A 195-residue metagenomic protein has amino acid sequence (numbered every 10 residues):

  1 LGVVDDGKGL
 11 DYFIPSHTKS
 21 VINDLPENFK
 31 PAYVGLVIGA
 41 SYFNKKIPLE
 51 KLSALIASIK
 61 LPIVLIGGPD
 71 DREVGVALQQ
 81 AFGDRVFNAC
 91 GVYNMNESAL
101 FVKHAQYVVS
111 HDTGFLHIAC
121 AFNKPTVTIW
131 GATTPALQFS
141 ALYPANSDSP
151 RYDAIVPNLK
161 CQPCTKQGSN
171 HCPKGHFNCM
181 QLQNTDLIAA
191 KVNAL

Functional and structural regions predicted by a protein language model:
L1-K45, L65, E73: Mid-sequence helix-capping/hinge segment at a functional interface
P15-T18, N94-E97, L159-P163: A short acidic, often aromatic-flanked loop/helix-cap motif at beta-alpha or helix-coil junctions that lines enzyme
D24-L25, L55, F101, K191: CheY-like receiver
L36-I38, I47, L61, K124 (+1 more regions): Hydrophobic alpha-helix-in-membranes signature
F43, R72-E73, M95, P135-A136 (+1 more regions): Flexible, glycine-rich phosphate/dinucleotide-binding loops and adjacent beta-alpha linkers at cofactor/substrate
L49-A132: Donor-binding and catalytic core of enzymes assembling or modifying cell-surface/extracellular glycoconjugates
A81, R85-A89, C120-L195: Nucleotide-sugar donor-binding patch of glycosyltransferase catalytic domains
